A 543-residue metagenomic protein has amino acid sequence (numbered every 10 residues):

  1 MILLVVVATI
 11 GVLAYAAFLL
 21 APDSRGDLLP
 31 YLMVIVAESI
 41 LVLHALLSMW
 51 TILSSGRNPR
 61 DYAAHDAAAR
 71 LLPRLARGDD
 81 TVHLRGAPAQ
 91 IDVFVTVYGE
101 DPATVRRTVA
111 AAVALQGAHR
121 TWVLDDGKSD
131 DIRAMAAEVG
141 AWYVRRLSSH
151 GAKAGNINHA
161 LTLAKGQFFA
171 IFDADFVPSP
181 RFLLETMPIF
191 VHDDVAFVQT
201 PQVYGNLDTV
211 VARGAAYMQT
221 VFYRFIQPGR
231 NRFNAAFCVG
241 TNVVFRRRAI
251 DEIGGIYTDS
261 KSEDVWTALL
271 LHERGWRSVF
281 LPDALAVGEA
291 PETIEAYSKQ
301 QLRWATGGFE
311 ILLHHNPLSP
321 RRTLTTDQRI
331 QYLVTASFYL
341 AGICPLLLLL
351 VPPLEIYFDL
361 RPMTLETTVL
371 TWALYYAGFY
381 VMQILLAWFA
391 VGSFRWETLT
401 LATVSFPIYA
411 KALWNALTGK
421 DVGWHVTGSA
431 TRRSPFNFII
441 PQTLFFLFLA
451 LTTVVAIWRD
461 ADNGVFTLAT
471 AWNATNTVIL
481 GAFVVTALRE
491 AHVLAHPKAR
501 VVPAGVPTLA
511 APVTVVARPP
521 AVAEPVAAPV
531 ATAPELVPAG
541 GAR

Functional and structural regions predicted by a protein language model:
M1-I2, D23-L29, R57-R70, F233 (+1 more regions): Basic/Trp-rich segment in TM-proximal cytosolic loops or flexible interdomain/linker regions
M1-V82, A136, Q331, A341-G342 (+2 more regions): N-terminal membrane-anchoring/stem segments of glycan-assembly enzymes
A89-F94, R120, W266: Cell-envelope/extracellular polymer assembly enzymes that use nucleotide-activated donors
T108-H119: Short, acidic, metal-binding catalytic loop of nucleotide-sugar glycosyltransferases
D125-I132, S148-S149: A conserved acidic beta->alpha catalytic loop
R145-F168, P180-K261, H272-E273, I294-V334: Long helical/loop segments within the catalytic core of UDP-sugar-dependent glycosyltransferases, especially the large
D173-V177: The conserved acidic donor/metal-binding loop of glycosyltransferases
L270-A286: Catalytic donor-sugar/metal-binding loop of nucleotide-sugar-dependent glycosyltransferases
